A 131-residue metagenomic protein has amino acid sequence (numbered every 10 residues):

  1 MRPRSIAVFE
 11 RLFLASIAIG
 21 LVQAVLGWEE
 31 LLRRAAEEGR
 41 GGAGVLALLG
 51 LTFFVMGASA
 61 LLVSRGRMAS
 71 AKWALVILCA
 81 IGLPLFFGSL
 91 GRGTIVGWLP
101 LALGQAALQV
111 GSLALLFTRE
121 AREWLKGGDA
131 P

Functional and structural regions predicted by a protein language model:
M1-V25, R119, P131: Cytosolic juxtamembrane helix and N-cap/initiation of the first transmembrane helix
I6-F9, A107-P131: Membrane-water interface at the C-terminal end of transmembrane alpha helices
V8, G66-A71, G97-L99: Membrane-helix interface segments
R11, A15-A18, I77-A80, P100-A107: Hydrophobic residues within alpha-helical transmembrane segments of multi-pass solute transporters/permease subunits
L12-L51: Hydrophobic transmembrane helix segments
A58-I81: Loop-to-transmembrane helix junctions at the membrane interface
P84-G104: Membrane-helix boundary connector in multi-pass membrane proteins
